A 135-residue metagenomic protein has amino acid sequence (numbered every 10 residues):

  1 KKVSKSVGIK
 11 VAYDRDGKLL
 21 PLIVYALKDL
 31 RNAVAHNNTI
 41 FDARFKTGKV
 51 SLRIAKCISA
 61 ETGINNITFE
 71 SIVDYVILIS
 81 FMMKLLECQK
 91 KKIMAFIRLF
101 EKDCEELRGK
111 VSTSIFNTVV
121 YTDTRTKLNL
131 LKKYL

Functional and structural regions predicted by a protein language model:
K1-K133: Long, contiguous internal "core" modules enriched in hydrophobic/ aromatic residues
